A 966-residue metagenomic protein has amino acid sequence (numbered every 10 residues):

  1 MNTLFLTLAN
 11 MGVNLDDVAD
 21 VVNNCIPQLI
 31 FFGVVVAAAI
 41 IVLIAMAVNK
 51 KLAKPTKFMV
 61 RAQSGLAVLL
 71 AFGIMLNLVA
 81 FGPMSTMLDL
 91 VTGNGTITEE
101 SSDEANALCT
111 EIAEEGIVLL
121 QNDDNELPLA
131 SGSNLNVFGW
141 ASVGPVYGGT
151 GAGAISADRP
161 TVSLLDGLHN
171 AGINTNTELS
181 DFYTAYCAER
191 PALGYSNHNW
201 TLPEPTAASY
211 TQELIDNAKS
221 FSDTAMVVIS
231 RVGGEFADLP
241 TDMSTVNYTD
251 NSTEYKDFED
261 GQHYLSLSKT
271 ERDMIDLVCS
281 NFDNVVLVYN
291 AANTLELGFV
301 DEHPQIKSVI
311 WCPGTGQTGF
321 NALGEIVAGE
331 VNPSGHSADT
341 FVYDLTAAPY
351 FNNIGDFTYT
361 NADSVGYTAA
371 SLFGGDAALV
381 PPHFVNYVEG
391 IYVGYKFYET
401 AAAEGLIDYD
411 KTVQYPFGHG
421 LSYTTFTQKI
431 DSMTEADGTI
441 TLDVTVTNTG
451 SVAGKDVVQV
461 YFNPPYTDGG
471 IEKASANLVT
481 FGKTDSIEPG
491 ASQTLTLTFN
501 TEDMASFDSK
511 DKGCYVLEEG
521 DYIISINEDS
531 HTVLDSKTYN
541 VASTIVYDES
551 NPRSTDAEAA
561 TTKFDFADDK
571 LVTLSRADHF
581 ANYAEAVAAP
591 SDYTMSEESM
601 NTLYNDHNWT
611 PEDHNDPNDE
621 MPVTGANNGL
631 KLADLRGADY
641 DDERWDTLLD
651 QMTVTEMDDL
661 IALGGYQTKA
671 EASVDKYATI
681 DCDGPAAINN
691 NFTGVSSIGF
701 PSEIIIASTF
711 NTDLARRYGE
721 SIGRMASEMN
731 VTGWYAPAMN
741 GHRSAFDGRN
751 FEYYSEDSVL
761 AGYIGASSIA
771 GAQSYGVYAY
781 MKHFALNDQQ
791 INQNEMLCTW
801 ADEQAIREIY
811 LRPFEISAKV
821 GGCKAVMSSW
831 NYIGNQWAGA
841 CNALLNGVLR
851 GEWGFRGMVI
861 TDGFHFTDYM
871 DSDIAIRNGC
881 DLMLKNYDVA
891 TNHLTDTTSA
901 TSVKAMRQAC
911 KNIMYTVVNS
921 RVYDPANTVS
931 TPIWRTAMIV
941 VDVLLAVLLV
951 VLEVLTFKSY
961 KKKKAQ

Functional and structural regions predicted by a protein language model:
M1-D508, Y515-S530, E549-Q966: Glycoside hydrolase catalytic-domain context in secreted enzymes
T532-P552: Short beta-strand elements
